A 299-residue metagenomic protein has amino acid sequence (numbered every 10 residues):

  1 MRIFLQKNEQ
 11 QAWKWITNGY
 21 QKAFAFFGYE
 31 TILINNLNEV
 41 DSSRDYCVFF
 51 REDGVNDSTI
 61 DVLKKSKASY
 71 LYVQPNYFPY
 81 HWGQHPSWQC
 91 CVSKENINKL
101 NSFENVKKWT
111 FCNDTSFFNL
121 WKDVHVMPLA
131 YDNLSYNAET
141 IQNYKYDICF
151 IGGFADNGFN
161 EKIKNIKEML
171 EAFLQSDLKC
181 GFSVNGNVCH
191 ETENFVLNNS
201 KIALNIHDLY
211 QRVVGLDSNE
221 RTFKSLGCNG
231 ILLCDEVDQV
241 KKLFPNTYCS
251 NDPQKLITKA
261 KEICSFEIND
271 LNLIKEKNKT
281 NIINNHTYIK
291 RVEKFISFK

Functional and structural regions predicted by a protein language model:
M1-R2, S297-K299: Short, Lys/Arg-enriched, disordered terminal segments
R2-D45, F50-L63, S69-P245, I289: Nucleotide-sugar donor-binding catalytic core of glycosyltransferases
I34, N219, S250-N251, S265 (+1 more regions): Conserved aromatic
V184, L216, N246-S250, N269 (+1 more regions): Short N-terminal micro-motifs specific to bacterial/archaeal maturation and metal-cluster initiation sites
V196, K259-E262, F298: CheY-like receiver
R221, K259, K277-N278: Short, hydrophobic/aromatic alpha-helical segments in well-folded domains
N251-D270: C-terminal "capping" alpha-helix adjacent to the active site of nucleotide-linked donor transferases in cell-envelope
S265-F298: A charged, aromatic-enriched C-terminal amphipathic alpha-helix characteristic of glycosyltransferases across folds
